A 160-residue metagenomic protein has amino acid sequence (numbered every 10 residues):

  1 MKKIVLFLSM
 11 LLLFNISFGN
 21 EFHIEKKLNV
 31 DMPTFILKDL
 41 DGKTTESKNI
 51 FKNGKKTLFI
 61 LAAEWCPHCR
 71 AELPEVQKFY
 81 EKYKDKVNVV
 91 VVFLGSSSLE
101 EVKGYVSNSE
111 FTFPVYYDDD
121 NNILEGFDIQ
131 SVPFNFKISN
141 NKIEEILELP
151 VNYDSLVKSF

Functional and structural regions predicted by a protein language model:
I4-L13: Sec-dependent N-terminal signal peptides
N15-T34, K52: N-proximal helix/coil linker or "cap" segments that precede and/or mark the start of modular domains
I36-T57: A short beta-strand-turn-helix
G54-T57, L61-W65, S131: Short pre-active-site segment immediately N-terminal to redox-active cysteine/selenocysteine motifs in thiol-based
L61-K78: Conserved redox-active cysteine motifs that mediate thiol-disulfide chemistry, especially di-cysteine Cys-X(1-2)-Cys
A63-P67, G95-L99, N121-I123: Solvent-exposed loop/turn segments at secondary-structure junctions within structured extracellular/periplasmic domains
E81-D119, V132: Conserved segment of the thioredoxin-like fold in thiol-based oxidoreductases
S107-F111, D119-F160: Thiol/disulfide oxidoreductase modules built on the thioredoxin-like
